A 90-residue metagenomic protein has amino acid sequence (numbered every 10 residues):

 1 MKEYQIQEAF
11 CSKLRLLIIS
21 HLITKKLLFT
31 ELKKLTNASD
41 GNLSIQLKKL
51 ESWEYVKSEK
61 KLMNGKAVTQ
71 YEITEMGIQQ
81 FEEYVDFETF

Functional and structural regions predicted by a protein language model:
M1-K2, E75-F90: Amphipathic alpha-helical dimerization/coiled-coil segments that flank or bridge DNA-binding/regulatory modules
K2-N42, Q70: N-terminal helix-turn-helix DNA-binding core of bacterial DNA-binding proteins
L17-S20, E51, E82: A cross-family signal for key residues in well-ordered alpha-helices that form functional helical elements
Q46: Residues within the DNA-recognition helix of helix-turn-helix
E51-K66: Beta-hairpin "wing" of winged helix-turn-helix
G65-E75: Intrinsically disordered, low-complexity basic tails/linkers immediately adjacent to helix-turn-helix/homeobox/MYB/SANT
